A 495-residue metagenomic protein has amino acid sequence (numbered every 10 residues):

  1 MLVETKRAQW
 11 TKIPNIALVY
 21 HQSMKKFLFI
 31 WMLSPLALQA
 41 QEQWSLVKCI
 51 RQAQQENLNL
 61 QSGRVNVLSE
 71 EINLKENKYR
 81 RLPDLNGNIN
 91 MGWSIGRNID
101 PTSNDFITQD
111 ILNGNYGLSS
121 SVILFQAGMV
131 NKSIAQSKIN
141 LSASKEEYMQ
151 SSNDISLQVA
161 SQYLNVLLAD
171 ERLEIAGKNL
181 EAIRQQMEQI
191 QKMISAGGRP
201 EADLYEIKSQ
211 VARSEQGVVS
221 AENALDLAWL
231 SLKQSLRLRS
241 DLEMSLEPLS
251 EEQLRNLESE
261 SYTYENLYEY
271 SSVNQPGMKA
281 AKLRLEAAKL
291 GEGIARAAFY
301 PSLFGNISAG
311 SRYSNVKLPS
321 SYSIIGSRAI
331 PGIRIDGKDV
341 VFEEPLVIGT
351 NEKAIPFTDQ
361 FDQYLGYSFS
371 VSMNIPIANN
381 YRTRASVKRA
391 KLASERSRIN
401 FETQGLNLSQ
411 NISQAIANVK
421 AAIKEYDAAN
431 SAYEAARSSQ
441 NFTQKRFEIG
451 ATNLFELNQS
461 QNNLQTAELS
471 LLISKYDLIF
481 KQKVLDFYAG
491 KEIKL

Functional and structural regions predicted by a protein language model:
M1-V47, Q54-N57, I493-L495: Bacterial Sec-dependent N-terminal signal peptides
A40-N90, G96, S240, E247-K289 (+2 more regions): Bacterial Sec-pathway N-terminal export signals of envelope proteins
N59, D84-N86, M129, S220 (+2 more regions): Membrane-spanning beta-strand positions in outer-membrane beta-barrel proteins
Q61-V65, K78, D110, L124-S152 (+5 more regions): Sec/SRP-type N-terminal targeting helices
V65, Q216-L238, S431-K491: Short segments within alpha-helical structural elements
S69, N113-G117, M129, S161 (+3 more regions): Transmembrane beta-barrel architecture of outer-membrane proteins
I72, D154-S272, N418, A422 (+2 more regions): Periplasmic alpha-helical coiled-coil/stalk elements that build and connect Gram-negative outer-membrane
N88-V122, S250-S259, N306-I375: Small/polar, glycine/serine/threonine/aspartate-rich low-complexity segments that form flexible
